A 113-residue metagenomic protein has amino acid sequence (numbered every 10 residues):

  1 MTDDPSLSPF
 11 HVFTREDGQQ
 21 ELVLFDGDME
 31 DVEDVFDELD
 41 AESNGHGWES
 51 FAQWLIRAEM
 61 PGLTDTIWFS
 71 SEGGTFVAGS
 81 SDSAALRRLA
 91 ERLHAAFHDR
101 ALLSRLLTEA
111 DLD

Functional and structural regions predicted by a protein language model:
M1-T75, S80-E91, A95-D113: Structured alpha/beta or helical-core interaction and ligand-binding surfaces enriched in interleaved
